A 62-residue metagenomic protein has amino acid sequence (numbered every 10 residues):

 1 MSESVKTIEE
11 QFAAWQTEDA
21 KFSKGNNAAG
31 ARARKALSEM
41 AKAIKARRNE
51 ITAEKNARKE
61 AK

Functional and structural regions predicted by a protein language model:
M1-K21: N-terminal acidic leader/helix
F12, L37, I44: Short amphipathic alpha-helical/adjacent loop interface patches that line ligand and macromolecule-binding sites
W15-S23, A29, I51-E54, R58: Secondary-structure edge/capping motif, primarily at the C-terminal ends of alpha-helices and the immediately following
G30-K35: Short, charged, amphipathic alpha-helical segments
A36, R58-K62: Long amphipathic alpha-helical coiled-coil segments
M40-E50: Amphipathic alpha-helical coiled-coil segments
